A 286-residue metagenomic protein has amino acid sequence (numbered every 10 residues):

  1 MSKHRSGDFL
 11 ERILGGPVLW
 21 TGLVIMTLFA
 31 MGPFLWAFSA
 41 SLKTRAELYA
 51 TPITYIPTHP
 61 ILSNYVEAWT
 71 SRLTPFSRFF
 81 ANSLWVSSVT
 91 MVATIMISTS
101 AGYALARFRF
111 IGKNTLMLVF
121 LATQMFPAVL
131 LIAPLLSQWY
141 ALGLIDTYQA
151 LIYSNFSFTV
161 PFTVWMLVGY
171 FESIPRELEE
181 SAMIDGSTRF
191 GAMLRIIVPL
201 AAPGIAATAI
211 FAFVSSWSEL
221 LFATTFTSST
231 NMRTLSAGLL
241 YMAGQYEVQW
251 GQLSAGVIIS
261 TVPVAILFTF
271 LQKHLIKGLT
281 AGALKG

Functional and structural regions predicted by a protein language model:
M1-K3: ABC-family P-loop ATPase nucleotide-binding domain
G7, E11, G15-G286: A structural signal for multi-pass alpha-helical bundles of membrane permease subunits that mediate small-molecule
